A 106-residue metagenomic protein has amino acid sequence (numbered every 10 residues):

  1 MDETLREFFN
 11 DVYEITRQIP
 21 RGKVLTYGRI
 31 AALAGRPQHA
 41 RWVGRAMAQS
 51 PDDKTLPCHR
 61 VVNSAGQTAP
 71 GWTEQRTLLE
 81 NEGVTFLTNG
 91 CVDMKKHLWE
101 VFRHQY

Functional and structural regions predicted by a protein language model:
M1-Y106: Nucleic acid-binding interface residues in structured DNA/RNA-binding domains, emphasizing the DNA-engaging scaffolds
